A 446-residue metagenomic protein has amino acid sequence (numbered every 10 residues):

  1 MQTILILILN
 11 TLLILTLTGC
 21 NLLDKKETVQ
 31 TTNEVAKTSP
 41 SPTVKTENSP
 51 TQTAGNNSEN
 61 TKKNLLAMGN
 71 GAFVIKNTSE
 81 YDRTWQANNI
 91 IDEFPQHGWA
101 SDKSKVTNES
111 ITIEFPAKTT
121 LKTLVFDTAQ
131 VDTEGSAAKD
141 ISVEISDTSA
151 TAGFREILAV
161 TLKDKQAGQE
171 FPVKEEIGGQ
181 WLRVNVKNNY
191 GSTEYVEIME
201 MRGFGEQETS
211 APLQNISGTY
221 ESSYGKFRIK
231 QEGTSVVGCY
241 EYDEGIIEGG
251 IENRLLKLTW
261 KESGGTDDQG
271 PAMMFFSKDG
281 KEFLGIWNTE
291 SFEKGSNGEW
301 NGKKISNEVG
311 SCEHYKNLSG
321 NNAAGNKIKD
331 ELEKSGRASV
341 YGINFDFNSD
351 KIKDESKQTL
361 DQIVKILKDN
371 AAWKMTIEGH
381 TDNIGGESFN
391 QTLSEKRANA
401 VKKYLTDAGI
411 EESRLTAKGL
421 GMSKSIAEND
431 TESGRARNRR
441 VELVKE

Functional and structural regions predicted by a protein language model:
L7-T16: Bacterial N-terminal signal peptides
N21-D24: Bacterial signal peptide processing site
E27, D92-F154, A167-P212: Aromatic, loop-rich ligand-recognition surfaces of beta-strand-rich domains
A36-T38, P42-P116, A129-S136, Q207-S210: Disordered, acidic Ser/Thr/Pro-rich linker "stalks" and the adjacent N-terminal cap of the next globular domain
P50, A54-N56, T209-S210, D279 (+2 more regions): Periplasmic peptidoglycan-binding/tethering modules of Gram-negative envelope proteins
K187-N189, N288, E446: Beta-strand-rich extracellular modules
S210-D279, F283-S291: Central antiparallel beta-sheet cores of small beta-barrel/beta-sandwich binding domains
K351-K357, K368, T376-E446: Periplasmic OmpA-like peptidoglycan-binding domain that tethers envelope proteins to the cell wall
